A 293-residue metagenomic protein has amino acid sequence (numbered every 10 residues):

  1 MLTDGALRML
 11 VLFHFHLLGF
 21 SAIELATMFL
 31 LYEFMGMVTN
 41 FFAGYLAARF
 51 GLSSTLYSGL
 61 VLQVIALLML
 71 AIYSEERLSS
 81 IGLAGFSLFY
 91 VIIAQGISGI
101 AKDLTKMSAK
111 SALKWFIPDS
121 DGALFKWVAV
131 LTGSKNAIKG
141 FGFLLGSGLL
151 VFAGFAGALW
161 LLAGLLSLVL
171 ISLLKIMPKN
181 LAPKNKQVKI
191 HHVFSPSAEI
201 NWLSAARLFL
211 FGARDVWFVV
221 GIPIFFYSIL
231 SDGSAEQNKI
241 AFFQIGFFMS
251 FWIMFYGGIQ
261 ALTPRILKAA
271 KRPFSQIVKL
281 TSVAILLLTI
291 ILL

Functional and structural regions predicted by a protein language model:
M1-M35, E199-S250: Helix-loop boundary and gating motifs at the non-cytosolic
T39-L52, L150, Y256-S275: Helix-to-loop junctions at the C-terminal end of transmembrane segments in multipass secondary transporters
V61-A84, V283-L293: C-terminal ends and interior cores of transmembrane alpha-helices in multi-pass membrane transporters/permeases
A66, S79-T105: Hydrophobic core of transmembrane alpha-helices in multi-pass small-molecule transporters, especially MFS/SLC-type
A94-K135: Cytoplasmic helix-loop-helix junction between adjacent transmembrane helices in 12-TM secondary transporters
G140-L159, P223, S228: Transmembrane alpha-helix termini and helix-breaking/packing motifs in multi-pass membrane transporters
G157-K175: Symmetry-related core transmembrane helices of the 12-TM Major Facilitator Superfamily/SLC fold
